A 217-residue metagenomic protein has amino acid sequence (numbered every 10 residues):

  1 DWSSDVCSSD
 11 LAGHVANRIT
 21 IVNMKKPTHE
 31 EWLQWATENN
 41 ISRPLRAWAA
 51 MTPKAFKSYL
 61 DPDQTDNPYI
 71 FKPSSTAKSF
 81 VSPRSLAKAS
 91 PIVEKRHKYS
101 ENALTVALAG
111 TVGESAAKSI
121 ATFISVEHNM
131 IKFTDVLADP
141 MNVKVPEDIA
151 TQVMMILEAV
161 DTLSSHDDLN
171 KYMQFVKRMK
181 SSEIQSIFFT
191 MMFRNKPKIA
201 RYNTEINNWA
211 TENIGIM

Functional and structural regions predicted by a protein language model:
D1-S8: Short, small-residue-biased leader/transition segments that mark boundaries at the very start of proteins
S9-E30: A short helix-turn-beta junction within AAA+ P-loop NTPase domains corresponding to the substrate/partner-engaging
A12, E38, S42-R46, G113 (+2 more regions): Generic structural signal for alpha-helix starts
L33: Compact nucleic-acid interaction/catalytic patches
A36-A109: Conserved AAA+ ATPase small/helical "lid" subdomain
A89-R96, I124, V160, M192: Generic structural signal for hydrophobic core residues of well-folded globular domains
E101-D168: Accessory nucleic acid-recognition modules appended to NTPase machines
V145-M217: Terminal-proximal interaction/regulatory segments of ATP-powered molecular machines
